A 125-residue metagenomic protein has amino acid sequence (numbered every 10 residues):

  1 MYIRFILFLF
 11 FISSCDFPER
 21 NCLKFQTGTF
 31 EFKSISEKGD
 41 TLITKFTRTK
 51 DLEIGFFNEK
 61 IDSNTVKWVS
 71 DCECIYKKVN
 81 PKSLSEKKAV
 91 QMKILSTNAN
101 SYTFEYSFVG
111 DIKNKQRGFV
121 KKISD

Functional and structural regions predicted by a protein language model:
M1-F8: Sec-dependent signal peptide recognition, specifically the positively charged N-region followed immediately by
F11-S14: C-terminal motif of bacterial Sec signal peptides marking the signal peptidase cleavage site
D16-P18: Bacterial signal peptide processing site
C22-K38: Tryptophan-anchored aromatic micro-motifs
D40-V69: N-terminal glycine/threonine-rich, aromatic-flanked beta-hairpin/loop signature
G55, T103-R117: Short, exposed beta-strand-loop hairpins at the edges of beta-sheets in extracellular/periplasmic proteins
T65-E73, I94-S101, K122-D125: A short, structured loop/turn motif at beta-sheet edges
I75-A99: An anionic, turn-rich surface loop/hairpin at beta-sheet edges that serves as a generic interaction/coordination patch
